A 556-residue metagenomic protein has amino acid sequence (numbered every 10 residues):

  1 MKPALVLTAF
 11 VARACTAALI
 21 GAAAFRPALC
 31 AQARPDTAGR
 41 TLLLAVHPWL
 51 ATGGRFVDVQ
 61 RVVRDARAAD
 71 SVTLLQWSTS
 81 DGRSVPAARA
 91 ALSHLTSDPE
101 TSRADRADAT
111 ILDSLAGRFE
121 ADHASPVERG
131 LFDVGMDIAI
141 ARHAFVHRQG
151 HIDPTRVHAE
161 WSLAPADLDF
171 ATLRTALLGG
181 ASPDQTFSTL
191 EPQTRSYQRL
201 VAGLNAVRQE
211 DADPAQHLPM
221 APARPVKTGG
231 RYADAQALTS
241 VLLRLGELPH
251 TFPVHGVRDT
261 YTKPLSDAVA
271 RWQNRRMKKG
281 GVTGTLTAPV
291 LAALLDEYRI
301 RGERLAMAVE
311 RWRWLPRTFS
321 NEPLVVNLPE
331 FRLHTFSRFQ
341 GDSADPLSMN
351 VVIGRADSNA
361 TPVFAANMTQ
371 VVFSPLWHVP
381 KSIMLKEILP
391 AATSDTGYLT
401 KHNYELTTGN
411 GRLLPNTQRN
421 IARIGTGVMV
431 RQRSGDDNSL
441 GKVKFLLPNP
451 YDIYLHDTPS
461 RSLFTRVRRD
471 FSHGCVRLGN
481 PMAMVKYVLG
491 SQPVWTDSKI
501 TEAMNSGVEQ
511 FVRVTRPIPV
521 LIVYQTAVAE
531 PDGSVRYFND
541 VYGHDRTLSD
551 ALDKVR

Functional and structural regions predicted by a protein language model:
M1-C15: Bacterial N-terminal signal peptides that target proteins for export
G21-A33: Signal peptide processing junction and immediate N-terminal pro/mature segment of secreted/exported proteins
Q32-D58, D65, V134, I138-R142 (+3 more regions): Well-ordered beta-sheet/strand-loop patches within structured domains
A33-A166: Cationic-aromatic interfacial patches
